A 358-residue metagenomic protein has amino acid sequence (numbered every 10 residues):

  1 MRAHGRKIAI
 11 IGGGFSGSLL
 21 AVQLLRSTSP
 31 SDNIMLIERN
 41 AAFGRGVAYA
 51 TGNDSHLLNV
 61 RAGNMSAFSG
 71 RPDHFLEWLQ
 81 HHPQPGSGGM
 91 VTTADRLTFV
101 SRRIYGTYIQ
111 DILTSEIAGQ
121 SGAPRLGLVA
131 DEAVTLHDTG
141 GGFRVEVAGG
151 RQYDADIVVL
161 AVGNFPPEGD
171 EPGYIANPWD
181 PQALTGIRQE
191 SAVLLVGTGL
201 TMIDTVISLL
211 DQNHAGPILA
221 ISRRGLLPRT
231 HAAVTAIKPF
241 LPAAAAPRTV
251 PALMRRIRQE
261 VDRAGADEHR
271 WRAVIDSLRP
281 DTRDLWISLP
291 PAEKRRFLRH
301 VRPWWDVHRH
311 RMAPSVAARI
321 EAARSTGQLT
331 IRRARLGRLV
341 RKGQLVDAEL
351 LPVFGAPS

Functional and structural regions predicted by a protein language model:
M1-A48, V91-P247, R255-S358: Flavin (primarily FAD) cofactor-binding/catalytic cores of flavoenzymes
A50-E77, A236-A252, S315-R319: N-terminal glycine-rich dinucleotide-binding loop that anchors FAD/FMN and/or NAD(P) in oxidoreductases
L57-N59, P72, Q80, Q84-T92: Catalytic-loop region of hydrolases
L76, Q80, I109: Conserved phosphate-binding loops in N-terminal lobes of ATP-dependent enzymes of the actin/Hsp70/sugar-kinase
